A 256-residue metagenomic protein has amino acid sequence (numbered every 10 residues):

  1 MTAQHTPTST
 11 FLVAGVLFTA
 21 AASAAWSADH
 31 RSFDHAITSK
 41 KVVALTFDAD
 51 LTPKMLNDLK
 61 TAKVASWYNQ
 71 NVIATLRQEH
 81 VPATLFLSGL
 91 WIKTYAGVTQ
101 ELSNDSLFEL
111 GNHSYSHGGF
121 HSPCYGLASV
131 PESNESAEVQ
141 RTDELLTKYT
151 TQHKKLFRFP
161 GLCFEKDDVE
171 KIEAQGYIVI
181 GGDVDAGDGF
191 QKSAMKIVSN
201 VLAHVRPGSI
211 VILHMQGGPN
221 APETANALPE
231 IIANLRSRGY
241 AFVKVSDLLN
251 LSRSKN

Functional and structural regions predicted by a protein language model:
M1-W67, T99-Q100, E230-A233, S237-N256: N-terminal pre-catalytic segment of deacetylase/amide-hydrolase enzymes
T10-F11, E144, N220: A ubiquitous, low-specificity "background" feature that marks scattered single residues across proteins without
K41-V43, L51-M55, I73, R77-V201 (+1 more regions): Metal-dependent polysaccharide deacetylase catalytic core of the NodB/CE4 family, i.e., the active-site-bearing domain
K60, V64, V130-N134, P219 (+1 more regions): Short, surface-exposed alpha-helical recognition segments that flank or form part of ligand/macromolecule-binding
S66, Q70-A74: …and closely analogous acidic/polar surface helices at protein-protein or active-site interfaces in A-domain-like
R206-S246: Catalytic grooves of carbohydrate-active enzymes
